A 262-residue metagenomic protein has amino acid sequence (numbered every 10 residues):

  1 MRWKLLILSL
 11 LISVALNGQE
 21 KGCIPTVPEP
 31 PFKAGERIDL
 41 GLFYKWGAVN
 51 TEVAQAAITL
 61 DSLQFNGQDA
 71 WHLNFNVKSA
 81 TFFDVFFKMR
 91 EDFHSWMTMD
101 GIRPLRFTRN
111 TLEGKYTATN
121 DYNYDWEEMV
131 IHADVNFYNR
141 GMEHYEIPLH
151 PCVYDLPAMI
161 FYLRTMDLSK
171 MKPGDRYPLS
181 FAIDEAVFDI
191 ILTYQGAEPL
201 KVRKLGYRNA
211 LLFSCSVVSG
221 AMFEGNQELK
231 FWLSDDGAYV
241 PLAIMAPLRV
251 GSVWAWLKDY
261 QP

Functional and structural regions predicted by a protein language model:
K4-V14: Sec-dependent N-terminal signal peptides
E20-W126, L168-P262: Acidic, serine/threonine-rich low-complexity disordered tracts
W126-I183: Active-site/ligand-binding surface loops and adjacent short beta/alpha elements that line catalytic pockets across
